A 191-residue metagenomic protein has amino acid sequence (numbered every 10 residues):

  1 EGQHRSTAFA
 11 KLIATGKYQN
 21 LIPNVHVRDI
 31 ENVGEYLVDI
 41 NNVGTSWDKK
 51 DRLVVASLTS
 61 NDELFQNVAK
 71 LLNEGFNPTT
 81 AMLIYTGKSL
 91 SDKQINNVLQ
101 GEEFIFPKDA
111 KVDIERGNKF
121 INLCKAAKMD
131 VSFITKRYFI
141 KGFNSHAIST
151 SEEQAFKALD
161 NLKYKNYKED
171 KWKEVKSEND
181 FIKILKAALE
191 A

Functional and structural regions predicted by a protein language model:
E1-L12: Active-site beta-strand/loop microenvironment that shapes enzyme catalytic pockets
A10, A14-A191: Solvent-exposed functional surfaces
